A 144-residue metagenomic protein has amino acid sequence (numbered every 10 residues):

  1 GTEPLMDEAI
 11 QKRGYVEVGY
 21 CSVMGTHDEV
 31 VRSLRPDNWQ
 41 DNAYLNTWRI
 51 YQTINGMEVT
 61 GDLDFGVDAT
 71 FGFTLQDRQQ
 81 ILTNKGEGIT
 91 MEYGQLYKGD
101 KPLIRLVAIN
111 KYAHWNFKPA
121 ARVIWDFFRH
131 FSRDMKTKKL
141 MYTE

Functional and structural regions predicted by a protein language model:
G1-D100, A113-H114: The feature captures the conserved acid-bearing segment of alpha/beta-hydrolase catalytic domains
S22, R105-N110: Extended hydrophobic secondary-structure segments that form protein cores and membrane-embedded regions
I109-N110, F117-E144: Catalytic active-site module of serine/aspartate enzymes centered on a nucleophile-bearing elbow/loop
